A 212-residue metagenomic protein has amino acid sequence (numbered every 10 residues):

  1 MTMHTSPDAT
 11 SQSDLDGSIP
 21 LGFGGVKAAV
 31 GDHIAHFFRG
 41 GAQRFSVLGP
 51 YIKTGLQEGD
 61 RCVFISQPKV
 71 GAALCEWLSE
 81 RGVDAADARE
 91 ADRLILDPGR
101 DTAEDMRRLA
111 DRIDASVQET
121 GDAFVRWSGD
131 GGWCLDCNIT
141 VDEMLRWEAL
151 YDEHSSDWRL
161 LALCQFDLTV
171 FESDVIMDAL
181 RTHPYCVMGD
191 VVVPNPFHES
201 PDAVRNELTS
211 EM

Functional and structural regions predicted by a protein language model:
M1-M212: Non-catalytic regulatory/interaction regions at protein termini and inter-domain linkers
